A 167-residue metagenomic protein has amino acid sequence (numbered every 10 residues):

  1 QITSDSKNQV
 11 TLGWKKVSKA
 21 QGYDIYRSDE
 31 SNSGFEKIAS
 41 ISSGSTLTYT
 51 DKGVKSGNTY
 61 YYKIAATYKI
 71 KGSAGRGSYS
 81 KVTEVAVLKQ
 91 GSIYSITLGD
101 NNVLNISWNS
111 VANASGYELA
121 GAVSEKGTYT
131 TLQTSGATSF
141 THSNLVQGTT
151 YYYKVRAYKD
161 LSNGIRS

Functional and structural regions predicted by a protein language model:
Q1-K19, S56, G72-N113, Q147 (+1 more regions): Pro/Thr/Ser/Gly-rich low-complexity, intrinsically disordered linker/stalk tracts
K19-K37, K63, N113-T131, K154: Extracellular low-complexity, O-glycosylation-prone stalks/linkers
N32, K37-A39, V54, E84 (+1 more regions): Solvent-exposed loop/turn and edge beta-strand elements of beta-rich ligand-binding domains
S45-Y49, G136-T141: Short S/T/G- and acidic-enriched coil/turn segments that sit immediately N-terminal to beta-strands in beta-sandwich
D51-G72, H142-I165: Beta-strand-rich modules
